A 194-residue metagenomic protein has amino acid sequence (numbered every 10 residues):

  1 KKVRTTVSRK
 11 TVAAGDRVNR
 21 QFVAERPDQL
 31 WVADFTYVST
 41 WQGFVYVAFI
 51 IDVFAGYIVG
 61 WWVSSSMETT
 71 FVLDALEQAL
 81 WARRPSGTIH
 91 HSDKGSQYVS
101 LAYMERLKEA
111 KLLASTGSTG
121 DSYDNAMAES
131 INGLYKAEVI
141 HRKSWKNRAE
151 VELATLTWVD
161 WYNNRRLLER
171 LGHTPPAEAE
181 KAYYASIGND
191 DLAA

Functional and structural regions predicted by a protein language model:
K1-A194: Charged DNA-binding/catalytic regions of mobile-element recombinases
